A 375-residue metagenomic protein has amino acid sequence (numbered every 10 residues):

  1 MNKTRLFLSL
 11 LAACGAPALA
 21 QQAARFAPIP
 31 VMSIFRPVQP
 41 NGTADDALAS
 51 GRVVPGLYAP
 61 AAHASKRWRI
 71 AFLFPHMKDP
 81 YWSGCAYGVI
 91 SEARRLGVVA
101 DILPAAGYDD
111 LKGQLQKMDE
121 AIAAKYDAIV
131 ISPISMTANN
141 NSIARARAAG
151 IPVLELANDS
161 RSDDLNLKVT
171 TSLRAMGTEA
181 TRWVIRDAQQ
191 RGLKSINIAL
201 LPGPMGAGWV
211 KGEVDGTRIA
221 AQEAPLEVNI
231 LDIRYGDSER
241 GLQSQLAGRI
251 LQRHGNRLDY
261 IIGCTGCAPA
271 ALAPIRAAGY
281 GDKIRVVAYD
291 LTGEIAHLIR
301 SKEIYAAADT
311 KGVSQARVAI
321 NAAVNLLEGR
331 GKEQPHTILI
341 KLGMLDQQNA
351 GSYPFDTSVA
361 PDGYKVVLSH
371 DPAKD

Functional and structural regions predicted by a protein language model:
A16-A20: Sec/Tat signal peptide C-region and signal peptidase I cleavage site
Q21-K66, P202-M205, R317-D375: Hinge/cleft segment of the Venus flytrap/periplasmic-binding protein
V38-A59, R69-G88, E92, L96 (+5 more regions): Extracytoplasmic "Venus flytrap"
I70, V89, A180-E227, L231-I233 (+2 more regions): An alpha-beta-alpha
Q114, V169-S195, G212, L242-S244 (+2 more regions): Hydrophobic alpha-helical segments within soluble ligand-binding/sensing domains
A124, A128-A148, T217, Y235-L298: Hydrophobic alpha-helical
M136-A175, Q189, N197, T292-Y305: Flexible loop/hinge segments that line or gate small-molecule binding clefts
Y280-Q348: Flexible loop/turn connectors
